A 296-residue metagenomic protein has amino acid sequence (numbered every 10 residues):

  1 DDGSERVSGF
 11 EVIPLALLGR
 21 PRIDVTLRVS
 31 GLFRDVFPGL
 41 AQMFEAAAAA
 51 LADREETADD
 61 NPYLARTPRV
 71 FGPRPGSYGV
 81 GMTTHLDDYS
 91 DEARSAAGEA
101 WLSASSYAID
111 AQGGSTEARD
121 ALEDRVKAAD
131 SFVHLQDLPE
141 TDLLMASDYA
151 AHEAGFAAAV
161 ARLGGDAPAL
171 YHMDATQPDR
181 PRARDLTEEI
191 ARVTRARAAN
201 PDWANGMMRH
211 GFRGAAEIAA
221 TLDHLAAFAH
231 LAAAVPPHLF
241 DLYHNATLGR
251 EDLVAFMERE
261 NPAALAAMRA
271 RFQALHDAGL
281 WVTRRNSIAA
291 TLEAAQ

Functional and structural regions predicted by a protein language model:
D1-Q296: Ligand/cofactor-recognition surfaces for anionic moieties
